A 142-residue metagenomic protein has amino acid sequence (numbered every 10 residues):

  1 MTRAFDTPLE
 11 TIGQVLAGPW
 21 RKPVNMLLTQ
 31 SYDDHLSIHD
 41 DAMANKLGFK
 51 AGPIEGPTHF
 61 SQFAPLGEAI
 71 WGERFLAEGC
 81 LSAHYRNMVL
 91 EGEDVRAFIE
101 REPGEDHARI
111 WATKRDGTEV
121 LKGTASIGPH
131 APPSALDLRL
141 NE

Functional and structural regions predicted by a protein language model:
M1-L28, Y85-E142: HotDog/MaoC-like acyl-thioester-processing domains
T2-E78, P132-E142: Hot-dog-fold acyl-thioester-processing enzymes
A44-E93, E100-D106, W111-V120: Extended, compositionally biased flexible segments
